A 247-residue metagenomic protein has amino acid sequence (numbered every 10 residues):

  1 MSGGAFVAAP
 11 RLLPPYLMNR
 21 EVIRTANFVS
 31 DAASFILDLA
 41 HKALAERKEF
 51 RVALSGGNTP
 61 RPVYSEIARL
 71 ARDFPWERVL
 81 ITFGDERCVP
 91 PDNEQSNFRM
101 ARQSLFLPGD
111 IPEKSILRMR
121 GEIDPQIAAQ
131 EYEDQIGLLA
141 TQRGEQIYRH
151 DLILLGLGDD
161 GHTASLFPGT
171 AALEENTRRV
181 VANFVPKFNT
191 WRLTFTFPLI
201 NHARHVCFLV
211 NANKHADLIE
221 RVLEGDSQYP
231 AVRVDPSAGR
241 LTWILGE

Functional and structural regions predicted by a protein language model:
L12-V52: N-terminal glycine-/serine-/threonine-rich phosphate-binding loop
A45-R69: Glycine-rich N-terminal segment of FAD-binding domains in flavoprotein oxidoreductases, spanning the beta-loop-helix
L54-T59, L155-D159, N211: Glycine-rich beta-strand-to-loop/alpha-helix junction loops that act as flexible
E66-P75, R99, Q103, P168-T177: A glycine- and small-aliphatic-rich helix-loop capping segment at beta-alpha/alpha-beta transitions that lines
P75-I153: Ligand-binding beta-strand-loop-alpha-helix segment within the catalytic cores of soluble metabolic enzymes
A129-Q130, T163-G169, L218-V222: A short secondary-structure junction signal
I153-P198: Class I SAM-dependent methyltransferase SAM-binding "motif I" and its flanking Rossmann-like core
H202-E247: ATP/nucleoside-binding phosphotransfer catalytic cores, i.e., glycine-rich phosphate-binding loops
